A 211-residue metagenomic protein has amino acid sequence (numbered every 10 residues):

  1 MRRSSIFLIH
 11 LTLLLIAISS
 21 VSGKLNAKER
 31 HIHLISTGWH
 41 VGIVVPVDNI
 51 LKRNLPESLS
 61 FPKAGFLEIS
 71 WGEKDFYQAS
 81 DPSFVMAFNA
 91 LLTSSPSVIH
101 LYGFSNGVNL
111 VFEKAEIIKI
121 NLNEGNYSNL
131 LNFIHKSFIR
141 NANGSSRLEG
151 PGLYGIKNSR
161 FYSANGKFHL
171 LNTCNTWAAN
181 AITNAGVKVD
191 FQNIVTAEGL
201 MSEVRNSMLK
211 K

Functional and structural regions predicted by a protein language model:
R2-S5, S22, K136-K211: Activation targets extended, charge/polar-rich intrinsically disordered C-terminal tails
S5-I6, A27: Intrinsically disordered, low-complexity segments enriched in glycine/proline and serine/threonine
F7-I16: Sec-dependent N-terminal signal peptides
L15-K28: Bacterial Sec-dependent signal peptides at the C-terminal "C-region" and cleavage site
A27-G38, P46-S163: Non-catalytic ligand/cofactor/substrate-binding and regulatory segments of enzyme domains
